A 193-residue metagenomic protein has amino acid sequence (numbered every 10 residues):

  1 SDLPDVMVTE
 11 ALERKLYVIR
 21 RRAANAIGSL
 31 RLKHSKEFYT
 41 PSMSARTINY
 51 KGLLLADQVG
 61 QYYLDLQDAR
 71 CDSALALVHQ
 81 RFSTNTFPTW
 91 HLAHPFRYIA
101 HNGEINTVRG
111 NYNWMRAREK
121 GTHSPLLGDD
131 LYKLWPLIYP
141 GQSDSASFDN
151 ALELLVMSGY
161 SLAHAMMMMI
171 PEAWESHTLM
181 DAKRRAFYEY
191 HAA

Functional and structural regions predicted by a protein language model:
S1-A193: Conserved short alpha-helical segments that host acidic/polar catalytic motifs at enzyme active sites
